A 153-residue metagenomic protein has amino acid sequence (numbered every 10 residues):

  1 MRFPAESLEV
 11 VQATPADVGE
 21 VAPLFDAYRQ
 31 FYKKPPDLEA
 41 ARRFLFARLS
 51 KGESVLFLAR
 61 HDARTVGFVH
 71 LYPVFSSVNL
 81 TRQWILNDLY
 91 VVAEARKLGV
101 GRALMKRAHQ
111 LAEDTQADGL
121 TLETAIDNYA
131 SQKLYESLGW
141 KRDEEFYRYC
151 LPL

Functional and structural regions predicted by a protein language model:
E9-P23: A short beta-loop-alpha structural element at the N-terminal edge of CoA-dependent acyl/N-acetyltransferase catalytic
A22-A47: Conserved GNAT-fold acetyl-CoA-binding loop/helix
F46-L58, I85: A short helix-loop-beta-strand connector motif used in the catalytic cores of GNAT acetyltransferases and, in some
L58, R64-P73: Conserved beta-strand in the GNAT
V91, K97-Q110, S137: Conserved acetyl-CoA-binding loop-helix of GNAT-fold acetyltransferases
R102, I126-E145: Conserved active-site alpha-helix within GNAT-family acetyltransferase domains
A112-E123: Conserved GNAT acetyl-CoA-binding A-motif
T121-S131, C150-L153: Conserved beta-strand-loop-alpha-helix junction that forms the acyl-donor binding cleft
